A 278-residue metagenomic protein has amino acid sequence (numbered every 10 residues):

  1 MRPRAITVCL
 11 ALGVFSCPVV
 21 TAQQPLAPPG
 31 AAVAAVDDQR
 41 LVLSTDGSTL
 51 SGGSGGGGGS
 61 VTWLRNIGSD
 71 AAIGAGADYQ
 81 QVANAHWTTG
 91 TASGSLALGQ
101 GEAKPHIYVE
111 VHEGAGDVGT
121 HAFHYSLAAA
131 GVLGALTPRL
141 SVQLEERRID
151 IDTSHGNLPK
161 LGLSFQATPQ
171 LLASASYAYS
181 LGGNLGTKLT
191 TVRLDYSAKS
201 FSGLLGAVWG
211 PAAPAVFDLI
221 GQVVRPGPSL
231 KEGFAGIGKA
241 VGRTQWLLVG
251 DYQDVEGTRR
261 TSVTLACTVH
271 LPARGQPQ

Functional and structural regions predicted by a protein language model:
M1-D38, L271-Q278: Cleavable N-terminal export/targeting peptides
A22-V82: Short glycine/proline- and aromatic-enriched beta-strand/turn motifs that initiate or cap beta-hairpins
A32-A34, W63-R65, L96, V132 (+1 more regions): Short, exposed beta-strand/loop patches in secreted or surface proteins that constitute
T45-S60, A77-S93, Y108-A135, R139-T264: Outer-membrane beta-barrel translocator/channel fold
I67, L98-E102, Y196-S200, K239-R243 (+1 more regions): A generic beta-sheet turn/junction motif
D70-A72, A97-I107, P138-R139: Short helix C-cap/helix-to-loop transition motifs enriched in small/turn-promoting residues
S95, H112, Q276-Q278: C-terminal low-complexity, acidic/polar tails when present
